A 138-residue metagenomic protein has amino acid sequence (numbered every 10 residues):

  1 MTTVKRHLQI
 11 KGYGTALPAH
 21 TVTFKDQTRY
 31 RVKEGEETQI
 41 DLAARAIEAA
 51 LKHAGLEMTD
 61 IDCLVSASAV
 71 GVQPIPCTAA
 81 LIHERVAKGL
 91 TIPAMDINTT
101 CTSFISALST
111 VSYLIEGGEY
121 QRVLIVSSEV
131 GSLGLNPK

Functional and structural regions predicted by a protein language model:
M1-F24, L108-K138: Conserved beta-strand-centric core segments of catalytic alpha/beta enzyme folds
M1-V65, V86-A87: Conserved "HGTGT" condensation-loop signature of ketosynthase/thiolase-family condensing enzymes that catalyze
E34-E37, S68-R122: Conserved catalytic cysteine-centered active-site region of acyl-thioester-dependent Claisen-condensing enzymes
A43-A44, I75, S103-F104, V130-G134: A short linear-motif detector with a strong N-terminal bias
V65-S68, S127: A general secondary-structure junction signal
